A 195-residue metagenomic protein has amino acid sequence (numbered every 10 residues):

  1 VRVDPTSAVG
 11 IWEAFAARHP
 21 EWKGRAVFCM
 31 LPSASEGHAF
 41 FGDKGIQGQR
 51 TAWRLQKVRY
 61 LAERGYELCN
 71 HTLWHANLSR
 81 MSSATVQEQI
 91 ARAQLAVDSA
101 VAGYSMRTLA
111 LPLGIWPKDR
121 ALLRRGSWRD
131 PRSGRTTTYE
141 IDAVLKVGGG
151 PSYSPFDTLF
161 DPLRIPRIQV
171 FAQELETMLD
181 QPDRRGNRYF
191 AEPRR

Functional and structural regions predicted by a protein language model:
V1-Y60, R64, A96, L111 (+1 more regions): Active-site beta->alpha N-cap acidic-glycine motif
R2, F40-E67, W74-A102, A121-R129: Alpha-helical scaffold elements lining the catalytic groove of polysaccharide deacetylases
R18-V27, A62-C69, V101-T108, T138-A143: Loop/turn elements at helix/coil->beta-strand transitions in domains of secreted/extracellular proteins
P32, T72-W74, L113, Q169: A mature extracytoplasmic/lumenal domain signature
R80-R195: C-terminal active-site subregion of NodB/CE4 polysaccharide deacetylases
